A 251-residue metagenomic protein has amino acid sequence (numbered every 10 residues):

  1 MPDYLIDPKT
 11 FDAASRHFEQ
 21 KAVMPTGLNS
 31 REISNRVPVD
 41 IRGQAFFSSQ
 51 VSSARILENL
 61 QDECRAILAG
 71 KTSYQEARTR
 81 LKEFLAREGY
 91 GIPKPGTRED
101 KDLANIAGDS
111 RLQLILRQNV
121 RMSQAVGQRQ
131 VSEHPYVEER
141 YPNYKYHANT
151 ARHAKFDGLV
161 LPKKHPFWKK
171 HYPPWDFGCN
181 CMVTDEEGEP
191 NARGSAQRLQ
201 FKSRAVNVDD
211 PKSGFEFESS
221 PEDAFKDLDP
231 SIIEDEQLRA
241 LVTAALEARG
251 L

Functional and structural regions predicted by a protein language model:
M1-D176, T184-L251: Domain-core detector
